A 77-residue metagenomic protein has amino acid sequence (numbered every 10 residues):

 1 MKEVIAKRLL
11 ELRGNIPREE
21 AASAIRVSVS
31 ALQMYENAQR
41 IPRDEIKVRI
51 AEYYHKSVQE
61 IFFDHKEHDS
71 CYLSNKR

Functional and structural regions predicted by a protein language model:
M1-N15, F63: A short, Lys/Arg-rich alpha-helix, primarily the initiator
R8, A31-M34, E60: Residue-level recognition of specific faces of alpha-helices
L12, D44-E45: Short, Lys/Arg-enriched C-terminal cap helix and immediately downstream tail that follows
N15-M34: Short alpha-helical DNA-recognition segment
R26, N37-Q39, K66: Residue-level detection of the helix-turn-helix DNA-binding "recognition helix"
V29, Q39-R40, V58: The DNA-contacting recognition helix of HTH DNA-binding domains and analogous helical DNA-recognition elements
E45-E60: DNA major-groove recognition helix of helix-turn-helix/homeodomain DNA-binding modules
E52, F62-R77: Short, charged recognition helix plus adjacent turn of helix-turn-helix-like nucleic-acid-binding domains
